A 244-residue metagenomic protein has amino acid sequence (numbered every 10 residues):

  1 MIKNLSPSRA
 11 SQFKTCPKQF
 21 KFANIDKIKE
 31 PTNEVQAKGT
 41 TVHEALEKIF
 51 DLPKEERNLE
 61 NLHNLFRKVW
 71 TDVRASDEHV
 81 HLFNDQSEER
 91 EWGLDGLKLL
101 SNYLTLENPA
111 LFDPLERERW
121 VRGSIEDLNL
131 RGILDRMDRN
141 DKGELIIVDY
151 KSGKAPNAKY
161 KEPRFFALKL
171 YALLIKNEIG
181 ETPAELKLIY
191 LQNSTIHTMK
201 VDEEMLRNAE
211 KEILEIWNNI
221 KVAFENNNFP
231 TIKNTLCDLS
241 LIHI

Functional and structural regions predicted by a protein language model:
N4-L5, I175-L241: Metal-dependent nuclease catalytic regions and adjoining charged, substrate-binding loops involved in nucleic-acid end
S8-F13, N24, D135-R136, L239: Conserved helicase core region in the C-terminal RecA-like lobe
S11, T15-K54, G93-L97, E118: Nuclease catalytic cores
Q19-D26, H43-L46, A75-S76, V148-S152 (+1 more regions): Short acidic (Asp/Glu) and glycine-rich catalytic loops that position anionic groups and cofactors
Q36, K161-F166, E203, R207: Short, conserved loop/turn and helix-capping segments at secondary-structure boundaries that abut family-defining
A45-R117: A non-catalytic, helix-rich entry segment at domain boundaries
E116-I175, W217: Non-catalytic protein-protein interaction segments used by genome-maintenance enzymes to assemble and couple activities
